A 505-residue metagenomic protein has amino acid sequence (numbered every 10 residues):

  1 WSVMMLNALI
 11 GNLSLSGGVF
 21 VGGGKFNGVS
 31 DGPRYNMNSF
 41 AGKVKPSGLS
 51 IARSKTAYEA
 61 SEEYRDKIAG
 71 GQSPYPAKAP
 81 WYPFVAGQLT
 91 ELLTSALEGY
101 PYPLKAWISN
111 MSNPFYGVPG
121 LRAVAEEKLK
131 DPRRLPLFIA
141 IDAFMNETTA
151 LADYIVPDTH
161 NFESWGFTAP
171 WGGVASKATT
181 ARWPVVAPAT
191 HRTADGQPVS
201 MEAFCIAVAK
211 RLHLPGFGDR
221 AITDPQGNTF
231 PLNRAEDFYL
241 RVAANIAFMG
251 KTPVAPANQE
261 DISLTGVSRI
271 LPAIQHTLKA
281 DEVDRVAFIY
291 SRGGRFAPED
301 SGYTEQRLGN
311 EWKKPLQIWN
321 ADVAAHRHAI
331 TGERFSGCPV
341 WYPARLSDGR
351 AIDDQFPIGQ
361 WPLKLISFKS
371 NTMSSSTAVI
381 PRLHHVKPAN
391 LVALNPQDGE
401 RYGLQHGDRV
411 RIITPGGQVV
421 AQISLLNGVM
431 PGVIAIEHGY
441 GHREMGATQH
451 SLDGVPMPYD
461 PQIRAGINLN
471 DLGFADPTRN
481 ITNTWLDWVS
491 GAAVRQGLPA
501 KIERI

Functional and structural regions predicted by a protein language model:
W1-L9, I206-R211: Short, hydrophobic/amphipathic alpha-helical patches that form generic packing surfaces within helical domains
W1-M4, P119, V199-A203: Conserved active-site and cofactor/substrate-binding residues in soluble primary-metabolism enzymes
M4-L151, H160, G166, P170 (+3 more regions): Extended redox/cofactor-interaction regions of prokaryotic respiratory oxidoreductases
G24, D158, S367-K369, I423 (+2 more regions): Pocket-edge structural micro-motifs
N27, A152, A169-W171, N228-F230 (+1 more regions): Short secondary-structure transition/capping segments
D142-N146, D158-T190, L425, M430-A435: Catalytic or ion-translocation cores adjacent to nucleophile or general acid/base/metal-coordination motifs in diverse
I155: His/Glu-rich zincin catalytic helix
V185-A257, T377, R382-A393, Q397-I505: Long, contiguous, secondary-structure-rich segments that constitute the structural scaffold of globular domains
